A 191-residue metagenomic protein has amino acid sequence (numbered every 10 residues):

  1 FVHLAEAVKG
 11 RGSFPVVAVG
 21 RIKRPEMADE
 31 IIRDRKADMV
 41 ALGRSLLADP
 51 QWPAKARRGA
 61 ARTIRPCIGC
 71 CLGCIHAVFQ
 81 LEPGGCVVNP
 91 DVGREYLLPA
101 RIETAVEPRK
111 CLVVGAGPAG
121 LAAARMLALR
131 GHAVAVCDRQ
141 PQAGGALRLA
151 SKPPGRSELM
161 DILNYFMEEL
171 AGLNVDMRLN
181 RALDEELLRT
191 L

Functional and structural regions predicted by a protein language model:
F1-V114, P118, A122-V134, Q142 (+1 more regions): Flavin-dependent oxidoreductase catalytic cores
V113-N180: Beta1-alpha1 glycine-rich phosphate/pyrophosphate-binding loop at the start of Rossmann-like nucleotide-binding domains
R178-L191: A conserved short coil-to-beta-strand element within the FAD-binding core of flavoproteins
